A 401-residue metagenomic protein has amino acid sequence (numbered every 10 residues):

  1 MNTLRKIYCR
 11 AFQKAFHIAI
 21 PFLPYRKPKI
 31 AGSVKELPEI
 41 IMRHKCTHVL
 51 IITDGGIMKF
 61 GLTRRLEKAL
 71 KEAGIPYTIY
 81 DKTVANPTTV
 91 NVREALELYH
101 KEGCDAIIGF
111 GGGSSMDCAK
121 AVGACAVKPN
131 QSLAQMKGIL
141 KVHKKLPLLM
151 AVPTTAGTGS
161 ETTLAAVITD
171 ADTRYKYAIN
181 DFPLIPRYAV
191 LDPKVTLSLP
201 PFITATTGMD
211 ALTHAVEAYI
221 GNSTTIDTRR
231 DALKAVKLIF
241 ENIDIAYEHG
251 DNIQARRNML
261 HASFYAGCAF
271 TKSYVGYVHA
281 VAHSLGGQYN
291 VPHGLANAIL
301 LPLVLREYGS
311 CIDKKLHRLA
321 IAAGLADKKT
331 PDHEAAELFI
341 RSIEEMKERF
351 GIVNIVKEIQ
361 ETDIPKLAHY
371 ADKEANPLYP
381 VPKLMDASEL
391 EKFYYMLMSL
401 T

Functional and structural regions predicted by a protein language model:
M1-A73, Y77-I79, L400-T401: An N-terminal, well-structured beta->alpha segment
N2-Y8, A326-T401: C-terminal charged capping/lid subdomain of soluble metabolic enzymes
L50, M58-N130, I245-R256: N-terminal small/polar loop signature for handling phosphorylated ligands or for N-terminal nucleophile
K68, A165-S273: Carboxylate- and glycine-rich phosphate/diphosphate-binding segment that chelates Mg2+/Mn2+
V90-K194: Glycine/threonine-rich beta-strand-loop-alpha-helix active-site module that forms ligand/phosphate-binding
G157, F264-N297, A375-L378: Glycine-rich phosphate/pyrophosphate-binding beta-alpha loops
V291-N354: Active-site pocket-lining segment
